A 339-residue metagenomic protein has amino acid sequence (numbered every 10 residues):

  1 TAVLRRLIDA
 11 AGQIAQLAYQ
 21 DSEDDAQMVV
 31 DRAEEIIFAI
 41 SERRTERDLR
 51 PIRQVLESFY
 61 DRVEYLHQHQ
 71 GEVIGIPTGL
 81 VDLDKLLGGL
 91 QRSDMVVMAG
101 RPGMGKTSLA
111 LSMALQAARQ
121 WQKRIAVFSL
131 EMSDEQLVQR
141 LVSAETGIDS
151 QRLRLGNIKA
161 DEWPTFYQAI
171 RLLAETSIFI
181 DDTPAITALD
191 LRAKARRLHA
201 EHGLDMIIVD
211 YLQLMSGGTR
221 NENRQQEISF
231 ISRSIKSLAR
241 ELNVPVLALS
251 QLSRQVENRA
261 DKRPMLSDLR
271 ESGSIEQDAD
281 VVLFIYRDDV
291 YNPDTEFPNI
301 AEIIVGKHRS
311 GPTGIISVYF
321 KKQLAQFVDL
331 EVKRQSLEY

Functional and structural regions predicted by a protein language model:
T1-H69, V73, S93, M104 (+3 more regions): Short, small/acidic-rich helices and loops at N termini and domain boundaries of DNA replication/processing enzymes
L80-G89: Pre-Walker A adenine-sensing motif
K85, Q116-G203, G217, I316-Y319: Cytosolic-facing regulatory segments adjacent to core modules
G88-S133, I186-A200, D205-I208, Q226-S234 (+1 more regions): P-loop NTPase nucleotide-binding module
T187-L204, R233-N243, R254-Y339: C-terminal regions of RecA-like/P-loop NTPase motor modules
I208, P245-S250: Structural recognition of the conserved hydrophobic beta-strand(s) that form the central parallel beta-sheet of P-loop
Y211: Walker B catalytic acidic pair
S216-E222: Conserved ATPase-coupling elements of RecA-like P-loop NTPase cores
